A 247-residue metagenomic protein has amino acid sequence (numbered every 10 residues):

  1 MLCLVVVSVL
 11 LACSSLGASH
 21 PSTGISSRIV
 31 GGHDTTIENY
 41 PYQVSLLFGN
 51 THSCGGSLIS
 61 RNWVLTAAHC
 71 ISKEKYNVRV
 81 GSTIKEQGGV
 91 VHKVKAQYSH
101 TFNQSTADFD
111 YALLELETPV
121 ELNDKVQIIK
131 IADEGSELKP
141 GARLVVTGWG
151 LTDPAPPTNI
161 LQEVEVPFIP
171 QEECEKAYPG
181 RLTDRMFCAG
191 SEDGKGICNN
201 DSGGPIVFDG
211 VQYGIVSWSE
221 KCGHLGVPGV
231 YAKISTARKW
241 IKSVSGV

Functional and structural regions predicted by a protein language model:
L2-V247: Extracellular "complement/coagulation-type" protease architecture
